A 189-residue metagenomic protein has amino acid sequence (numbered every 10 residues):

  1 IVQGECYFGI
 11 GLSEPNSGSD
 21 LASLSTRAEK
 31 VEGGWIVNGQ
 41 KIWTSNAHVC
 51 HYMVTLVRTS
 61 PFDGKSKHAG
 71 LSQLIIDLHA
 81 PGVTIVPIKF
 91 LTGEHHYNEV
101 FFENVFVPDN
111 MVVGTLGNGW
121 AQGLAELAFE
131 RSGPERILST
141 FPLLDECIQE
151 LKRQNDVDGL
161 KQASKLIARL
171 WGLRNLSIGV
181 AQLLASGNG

Functional and structural regions predicted by a protein language model:
I1-E14, K30-W35: FAD-binding glycine-rich core of flavoenzymes that anchor FAD
G4, D20-L24, V107: Structural signature of FAD isoalloxazine-binding scaffolds in flavoprotein oxidoreductases
I10, A28, V37-G39, L74 (+2 more regions): Buried hydrophobic positions in well-ordered alpha/beta secondary-structure cores of metabolic enzymes
N16-S19, W43-N46, G64-K65, K89-H96: Short Gly/Pro-enriched turn/cap motifs at secondary-structure boundaries
D20-N38: Cytochrome P450 C-terminal beta-domain/meander region
N38-I85: A short core secondary-structure module
V83-N175: Glycine-rich beta->alpha junctions and the first turn(s) of the following alpha-helix
A185-G189: Short, intrinsically disordered, charge-balanced linker/junction segments flanking boundaries in proteins
